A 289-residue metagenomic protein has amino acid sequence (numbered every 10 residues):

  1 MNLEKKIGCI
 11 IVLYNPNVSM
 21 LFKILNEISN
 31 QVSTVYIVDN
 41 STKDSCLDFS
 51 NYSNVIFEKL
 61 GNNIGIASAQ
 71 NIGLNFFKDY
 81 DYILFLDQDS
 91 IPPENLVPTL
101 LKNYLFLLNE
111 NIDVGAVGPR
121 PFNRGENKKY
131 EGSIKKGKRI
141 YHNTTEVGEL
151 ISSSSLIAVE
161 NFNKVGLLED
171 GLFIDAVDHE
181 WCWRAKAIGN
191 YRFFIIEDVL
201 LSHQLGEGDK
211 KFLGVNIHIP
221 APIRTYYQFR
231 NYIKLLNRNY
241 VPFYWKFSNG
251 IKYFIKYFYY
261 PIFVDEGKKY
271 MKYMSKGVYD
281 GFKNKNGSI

Functional and structural regions predicted by a protein language model:
I11-N30: Short, well-formed alpha-helical segments that are part of the catalytic scaffolds of diverse glycosyltransferases
L25-E58: Acidic donor-binding segment of Leloir-type glycosyltransferases
L60-F77: Glycine-rich, basic loop-to-helix element that forms the pyrophosphate-binding segment of sugar-nucleotide handling
Y80-I91: Short beta-strand-to-loop acidic/aromatic patch adjacent to the donor-nucleotide binding site
S90-N103: Acidic donor-binding/catalytic loop of UDP-sugar-dependent glycosyltransferases, especially processive GT2
V117-K128: Short beta-strand-to-loop element that shapes/binds the nucleotide-sugar donor at the catalytic cleft/hinge
N161, V165-G166, G171-V199: A short, conserved alpha-helix in the catalytic core of glycosyltransferases
N237-I289: Non-catalytic, C-terminal membrane-associated alpha-helical segments of glycosyltransferases
